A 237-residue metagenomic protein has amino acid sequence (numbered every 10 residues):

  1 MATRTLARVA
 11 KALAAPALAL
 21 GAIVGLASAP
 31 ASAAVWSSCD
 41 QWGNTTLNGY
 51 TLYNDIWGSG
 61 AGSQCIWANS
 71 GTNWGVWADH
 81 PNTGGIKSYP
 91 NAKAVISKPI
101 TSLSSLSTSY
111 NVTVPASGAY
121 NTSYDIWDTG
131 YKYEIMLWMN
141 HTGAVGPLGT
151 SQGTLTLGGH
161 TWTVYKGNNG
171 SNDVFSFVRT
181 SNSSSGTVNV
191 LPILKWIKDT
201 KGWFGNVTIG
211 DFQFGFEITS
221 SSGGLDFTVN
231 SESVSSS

Functional and structural regions predicted by a protein language model:
M1-A33: Secretory targeting and sorting signals
A34-D79, T83, S236-S237: N-terminal segment immediately downstream of the Sec signal-peptide cleavage site in secreted/extracellular proteins
A68, W77-D79, S97, W127-T129 (+8 more regions): A structural detector for beta-sheet-dominated domains
T72-V76, S104-Y110, Y124, I209-I218: Short, hydrophobic/proline-enriched secondary-structure or compact coil segments at domain edges
G84-T156: Extracellular-facing segments of soluble proteins and assemblies that are Gly/Ser/Thr-biased and enriched in aromatics
G85-I100, D173-G205: Beta-sandwich interaction modules
T129-L191: Short helix-loop boundary/capping segments
S184-S237: Long, compositionally biased interface segments
